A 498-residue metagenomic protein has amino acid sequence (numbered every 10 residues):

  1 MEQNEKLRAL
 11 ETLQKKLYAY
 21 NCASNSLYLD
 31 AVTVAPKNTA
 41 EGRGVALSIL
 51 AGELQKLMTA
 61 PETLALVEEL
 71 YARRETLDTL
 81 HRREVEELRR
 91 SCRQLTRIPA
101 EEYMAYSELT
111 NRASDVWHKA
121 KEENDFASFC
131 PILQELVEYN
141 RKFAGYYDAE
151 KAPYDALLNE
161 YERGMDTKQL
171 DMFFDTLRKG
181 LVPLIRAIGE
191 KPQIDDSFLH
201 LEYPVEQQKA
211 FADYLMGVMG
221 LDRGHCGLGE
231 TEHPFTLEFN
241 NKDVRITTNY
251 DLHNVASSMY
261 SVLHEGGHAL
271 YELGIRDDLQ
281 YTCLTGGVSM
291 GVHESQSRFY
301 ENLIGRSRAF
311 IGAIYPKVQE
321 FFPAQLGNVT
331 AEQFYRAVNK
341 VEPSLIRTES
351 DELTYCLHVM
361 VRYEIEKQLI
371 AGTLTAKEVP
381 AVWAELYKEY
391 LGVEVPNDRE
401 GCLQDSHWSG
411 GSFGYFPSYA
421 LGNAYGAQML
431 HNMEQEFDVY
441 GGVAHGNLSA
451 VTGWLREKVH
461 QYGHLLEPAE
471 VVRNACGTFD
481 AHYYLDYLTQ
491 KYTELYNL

Functional and structural regions predicted by a protein language model:
E2-K6, N25, V32, N38 (+4 more regions): C-terminal, non-catalytic "cap/extension" segments appended to globular domains
E2-R163, L465-E467, H482, T489-L498: A well-structured
L10, D148, H264, S297 (+3 more regions): Divalent metal-coordination and catalytic microenvironments
L10, S257-R276, E294-R298: Active-site recognition of the HExxH zinc-binding catalytic motif
G42, E102-A105, I132, P204 (+13 more regions): Secondary-structure capping and boundary motifs in well-ordered enzyme cores
Y106-V255: Contiguous, non-catalytic segments that form substrate-binding/exosite surfaces or channel walls
K119-A127, G164, L184-D196, R276-C283 (+3 more regions): Inter-helical turn/loop segments and adjacent helix faces that build the functional surface of alpha-helical bundle
G286-G327: Post-HExxH zinc-binding segment in Zn-dependent metallohydrolases
